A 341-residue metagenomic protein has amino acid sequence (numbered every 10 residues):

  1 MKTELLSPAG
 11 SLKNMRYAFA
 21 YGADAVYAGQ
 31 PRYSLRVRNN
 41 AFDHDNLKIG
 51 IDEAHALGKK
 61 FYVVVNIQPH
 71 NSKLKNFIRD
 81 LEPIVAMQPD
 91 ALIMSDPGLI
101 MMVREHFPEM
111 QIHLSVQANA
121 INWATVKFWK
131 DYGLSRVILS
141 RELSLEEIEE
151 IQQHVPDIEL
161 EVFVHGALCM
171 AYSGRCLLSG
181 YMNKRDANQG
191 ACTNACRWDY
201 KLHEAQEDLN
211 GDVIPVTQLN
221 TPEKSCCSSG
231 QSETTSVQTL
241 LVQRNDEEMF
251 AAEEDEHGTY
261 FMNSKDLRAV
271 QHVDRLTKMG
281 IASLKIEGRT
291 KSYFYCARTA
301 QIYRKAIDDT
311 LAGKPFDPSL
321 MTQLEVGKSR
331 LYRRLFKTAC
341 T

Functional and structural regions predicted by a protein language model:
M1-A20, A25-R32, I51, L57-K75 (+4 more regions): Surface-exposed amphipathic alpha-helical tracts and adjacent flexible/coil segments at the periphery of soluble enzymes
V37-E53: Glycine-rich, positively charged N-terminal anion/phosphate-binding segment
N39-H44, K75-L81: Glycine-rich loop at the start of a catalytic domain that most often binds anionic cofactors/ligands
I78, D131-L134: Residues lining hydrophobic/aromatic ligand-binding pockets adjacent to catalytic sites
G98-L99: Alpha-helix capping/helix-boundary segments
N122-A124: Conserved nucleotide-cofactor-binding alpha/beta core module
